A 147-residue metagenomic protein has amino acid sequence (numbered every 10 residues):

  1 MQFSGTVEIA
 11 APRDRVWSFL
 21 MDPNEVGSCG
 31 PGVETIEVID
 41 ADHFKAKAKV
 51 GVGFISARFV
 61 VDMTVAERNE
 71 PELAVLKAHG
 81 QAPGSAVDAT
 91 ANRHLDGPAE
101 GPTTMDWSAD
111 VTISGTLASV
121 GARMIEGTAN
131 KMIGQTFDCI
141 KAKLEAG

Functional and structural regions predicted by a protein language model:
M1-K49, A146: Hydrophobic ligand-binding cavity/cleft-lining segments
Q2-T6, H43-K45, R58-V60, L73 (+2 more regions): Intrinsic-disorder/low-complexity, polar/charged segments enriched in Ser/Thr/Lys/Arg/Asp/Glu/Gln
G5-V7, V33-E34, V60-E67, A89-G97: Hydrophobic/aromatic beta-strand elements that line small-molecule binding cavities or substrate pockets in beta-rich
P12, A41, E70-P71, P98-G101: Short strand-connecting beta-turns/loops that link adjacent beta-strands
G27, R123, F137-C139: Long amphipathic alpha-helical segments used for membrane anchoring, targeting, substrate engagement, or oligomerization
E37-A82, Q135: Glycine-rich portal/gate segments that line the openings of hydrophobic small-molecule binding cavities
V75-N130: Beta-strand/loop substructures that line and gate deep hydrophobic ligand-binding cavities in soluble
D138-G147: Short, highly charged C-terminal tails/helix-capping segments
